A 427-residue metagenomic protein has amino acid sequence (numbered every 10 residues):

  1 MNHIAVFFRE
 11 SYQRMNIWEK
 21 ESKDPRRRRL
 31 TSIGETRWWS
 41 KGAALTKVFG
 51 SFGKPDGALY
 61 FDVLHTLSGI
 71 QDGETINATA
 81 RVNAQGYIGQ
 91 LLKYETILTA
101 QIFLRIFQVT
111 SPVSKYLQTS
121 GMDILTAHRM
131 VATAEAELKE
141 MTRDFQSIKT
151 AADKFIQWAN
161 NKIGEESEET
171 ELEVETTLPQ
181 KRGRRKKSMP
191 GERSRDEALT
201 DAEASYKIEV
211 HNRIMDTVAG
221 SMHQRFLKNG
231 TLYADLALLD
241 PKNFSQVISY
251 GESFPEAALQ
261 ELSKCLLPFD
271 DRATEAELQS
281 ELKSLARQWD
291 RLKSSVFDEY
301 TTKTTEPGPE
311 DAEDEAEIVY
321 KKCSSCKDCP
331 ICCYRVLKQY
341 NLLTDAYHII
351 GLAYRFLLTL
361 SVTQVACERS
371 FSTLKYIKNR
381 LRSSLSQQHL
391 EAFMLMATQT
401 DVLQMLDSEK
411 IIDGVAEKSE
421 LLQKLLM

Functional and structural regions predicted by a protein language model:
M1-M427: Alpha-helical structural modules in large enzymes and assemblies
